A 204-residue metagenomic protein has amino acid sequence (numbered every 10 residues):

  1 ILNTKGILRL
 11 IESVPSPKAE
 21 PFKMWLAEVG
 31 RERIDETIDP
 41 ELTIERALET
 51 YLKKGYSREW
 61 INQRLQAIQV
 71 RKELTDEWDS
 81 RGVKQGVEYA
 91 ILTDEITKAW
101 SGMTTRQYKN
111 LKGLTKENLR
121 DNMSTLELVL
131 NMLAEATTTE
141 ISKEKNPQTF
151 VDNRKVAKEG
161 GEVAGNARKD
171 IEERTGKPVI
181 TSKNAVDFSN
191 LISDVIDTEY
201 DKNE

Functional and structural regions predicted by a protein language model:
L2-G6, E12-E204: Positively charged, phosphate-engaging catalytic surfaces used for nucleic-acid and nucleotide handling
